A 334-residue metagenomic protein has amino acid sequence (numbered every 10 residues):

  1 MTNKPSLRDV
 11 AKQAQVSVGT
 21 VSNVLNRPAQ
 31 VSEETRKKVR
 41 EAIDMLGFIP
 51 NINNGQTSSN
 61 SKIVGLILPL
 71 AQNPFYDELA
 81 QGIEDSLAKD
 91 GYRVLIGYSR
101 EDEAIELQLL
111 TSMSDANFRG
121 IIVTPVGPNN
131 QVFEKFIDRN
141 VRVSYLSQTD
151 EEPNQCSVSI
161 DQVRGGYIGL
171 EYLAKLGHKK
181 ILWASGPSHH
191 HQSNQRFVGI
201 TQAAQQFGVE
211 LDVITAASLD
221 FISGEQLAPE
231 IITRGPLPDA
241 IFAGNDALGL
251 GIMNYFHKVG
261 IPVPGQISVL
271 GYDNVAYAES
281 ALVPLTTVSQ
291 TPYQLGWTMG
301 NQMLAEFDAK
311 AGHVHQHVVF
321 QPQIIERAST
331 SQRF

Functional and structural regions predicted by a protein language model:
M1-N60: N-terminal helix-turn-helix DNA-binding module of bacterial transcription factors
T2-S6, I43-Q81, D90, S112-D115: N-terminal helix-turn-helix/winged-helix DNA-binding helices and compositionally similar short basic alpha-helical
V18-S22, Q56-Q72, Y172, K180-P187: Short beta-strand segments enriched in small/hydrophobic residues
E34, L68-E78, I96-I105, V158-I168 (+5 more regions): Hinge/beta->alpha junction and helix N-cap segments in small-molecule ligand-binding domains
D85-Q131: Central regulatory/effector-binding core of bacterial HTH transcription factors
F118-P125, L182-S185, I214-T215, G235-N245 (+1 more regions): Periplasmic-binding protein-like
T124-I168, A247, D273-L285: Flexible loop/hinge segments that line or gate small-molecule binding clefts
P229-E230, R234-F334: Flexible loop/turn connectors
